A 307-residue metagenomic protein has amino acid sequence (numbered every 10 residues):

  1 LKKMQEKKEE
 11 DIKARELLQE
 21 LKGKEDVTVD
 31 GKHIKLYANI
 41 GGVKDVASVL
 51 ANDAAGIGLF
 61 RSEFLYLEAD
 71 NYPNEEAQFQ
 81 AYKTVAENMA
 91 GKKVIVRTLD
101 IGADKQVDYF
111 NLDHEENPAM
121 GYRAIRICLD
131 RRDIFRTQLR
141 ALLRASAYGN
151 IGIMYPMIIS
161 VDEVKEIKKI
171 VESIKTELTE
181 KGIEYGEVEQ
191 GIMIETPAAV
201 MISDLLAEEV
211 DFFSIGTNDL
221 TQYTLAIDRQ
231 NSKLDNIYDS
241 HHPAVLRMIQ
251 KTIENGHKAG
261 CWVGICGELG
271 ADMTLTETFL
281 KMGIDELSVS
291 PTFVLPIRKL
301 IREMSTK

Functional and structural regions predicted by a protein language model:
L1-E6: Conserved glycine-bearing catalytic or ligand-binding loops at nucleotide- and phosphate-handling centers of large
K7-D11: Feature 9007 captures long, charged alpha-helical oligomerization segments
I12-K307: Conserved alpha/beta-domain cores
